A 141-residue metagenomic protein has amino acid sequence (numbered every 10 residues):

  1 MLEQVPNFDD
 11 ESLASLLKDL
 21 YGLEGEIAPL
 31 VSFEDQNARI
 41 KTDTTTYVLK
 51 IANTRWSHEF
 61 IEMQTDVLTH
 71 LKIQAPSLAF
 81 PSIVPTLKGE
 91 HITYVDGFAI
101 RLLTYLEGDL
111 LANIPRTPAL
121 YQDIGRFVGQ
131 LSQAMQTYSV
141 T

Functional and structural regions predicted by a protein language model:
M1-G25: Juxta-kinase regulatory segment immediately upstream of eukaryotic protein kinase catalytic domains
K18-L20, T69-Q74, Q130: A short, N-terminal amphipathic alpha-helix
D19-K41: ATP-binding glycine-rich phosphate-binding loop
R39-I40, I51, P85, Y105: Conserved hydrophobic "DFG−1" position in protein kinase catalytic cores
T42-Y47: Active-site beta-strand-loop-beta-strand hairpin of nuclease catalytic cores that positions key catalytic residues
I51-F98, N113-I114, P118-Q122: A conserved alpha-helical element in kinase catalytic cores
P81, I100-D109: Short pocket-lining segment of the protein kinase catalytic domain that shapes the ATP-binding cleft
D109-V140: Conserved kinase catalytic-core helix
